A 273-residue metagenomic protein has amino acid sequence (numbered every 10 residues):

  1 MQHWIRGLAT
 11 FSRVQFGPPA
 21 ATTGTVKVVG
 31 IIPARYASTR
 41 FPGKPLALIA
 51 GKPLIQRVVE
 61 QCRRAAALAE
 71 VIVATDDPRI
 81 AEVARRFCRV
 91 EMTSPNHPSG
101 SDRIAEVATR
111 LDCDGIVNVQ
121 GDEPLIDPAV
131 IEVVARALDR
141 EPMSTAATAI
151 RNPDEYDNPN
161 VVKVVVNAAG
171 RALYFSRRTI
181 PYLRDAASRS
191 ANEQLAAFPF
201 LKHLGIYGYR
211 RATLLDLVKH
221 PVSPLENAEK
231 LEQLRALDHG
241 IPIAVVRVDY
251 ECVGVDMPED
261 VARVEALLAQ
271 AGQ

Functional and structural regions predicted by a protein language model:
A9, V14, A20-A21: Acidic, Ala/Val/Gly-enriched low-complexity intrinsically disordered segments
V26-A74: N-terminal glycine-rich phosphate-binding loop and ensuing alpha1 helix
I72, E123, K163, I206 (+1 more regions): A residue-level structural signature of the nucleotidyltransferase/glycosyltransferase Rossmann-like core
I72, P78-V133: Short phosphate-binding loop-to-helix
T75-D76, I126, Y209, D256: A conserved hydrophobic position in a structured secondary element of the catalytic/binding core that shapes
I126-S223: Conserved core of the sugar-phosphate nucleotidyltransferase
R189-Q273: Conserved alpha/beta core of the MobA/IspD/sugar-nucleotide pyrophosphorylase nucleotidyltransferase superfamily
